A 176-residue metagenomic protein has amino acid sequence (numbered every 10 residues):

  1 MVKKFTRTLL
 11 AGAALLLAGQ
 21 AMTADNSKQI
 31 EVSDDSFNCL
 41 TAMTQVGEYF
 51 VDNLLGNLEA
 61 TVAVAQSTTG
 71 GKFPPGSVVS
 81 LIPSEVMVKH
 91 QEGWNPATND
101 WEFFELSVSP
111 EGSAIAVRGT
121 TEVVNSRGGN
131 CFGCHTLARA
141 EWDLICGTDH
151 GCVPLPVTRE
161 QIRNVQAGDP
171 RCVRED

Functional and structural regions predicted by a protein language model:
M1-L10: Bacterial N-terminal signal peptides that target proteins for export
L10, L54, L106-S109: Short linear sequence elements within intrinsically disordered, low-complexity coil regions
A18-G19: N-terminal signal peptide c-region/cleavage motif recognized by signal peptidases
A24-E48, G70-D176: Sequence context surrounding c-type heme c attachment/ligation sites in exported
L54-G70: N-terminal post-signal-peptidase region of extra-cytosolic proteins
